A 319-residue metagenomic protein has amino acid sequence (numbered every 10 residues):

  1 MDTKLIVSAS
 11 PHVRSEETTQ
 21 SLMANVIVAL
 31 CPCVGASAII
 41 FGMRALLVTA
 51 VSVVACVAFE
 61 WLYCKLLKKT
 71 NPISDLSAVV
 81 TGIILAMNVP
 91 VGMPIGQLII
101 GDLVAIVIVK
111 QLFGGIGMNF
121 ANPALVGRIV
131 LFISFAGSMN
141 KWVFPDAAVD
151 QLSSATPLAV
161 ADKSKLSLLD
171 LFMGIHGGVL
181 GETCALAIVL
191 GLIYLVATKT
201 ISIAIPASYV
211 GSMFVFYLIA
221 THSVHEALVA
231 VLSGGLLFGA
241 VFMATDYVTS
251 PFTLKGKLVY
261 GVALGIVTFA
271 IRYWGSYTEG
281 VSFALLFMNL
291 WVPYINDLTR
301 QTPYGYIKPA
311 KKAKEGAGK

Functional and structural regions predicted by a protein language model:
M1-V53, V57, E315-K319: N-terminal signal-anchor module of multipass membrane proteins
V28-C31, V54, L76-I84, I99 (+5 more regions): Hydrophobic alpha-helical segments embedded in the membrane of multi-pass proteins
G42-A55, G92-G101, L171, I175-A185 (+1 more regions): Structural signature of hydrophobic alpha-helical transmembrane segments
A58-K69, I106-M118, I188-T198, V241-S250: C-terminal ends of transmembrane helices
S77-A78, I83-V149: Membrane-interface helix-loop-helix junctions at boundaries between adjacent transmembrane segments
G117-V189: Long hydrophobic alpha-helical segments that form multi-pass transmembrane helix bundles in integral membrane proteins
F120, A124, P206, L228-L236 (+2 more regions): Loop-to-transmembrane alpha-helix initiation sites
G275-K308: Membrane-helix cytosolic exit motif
